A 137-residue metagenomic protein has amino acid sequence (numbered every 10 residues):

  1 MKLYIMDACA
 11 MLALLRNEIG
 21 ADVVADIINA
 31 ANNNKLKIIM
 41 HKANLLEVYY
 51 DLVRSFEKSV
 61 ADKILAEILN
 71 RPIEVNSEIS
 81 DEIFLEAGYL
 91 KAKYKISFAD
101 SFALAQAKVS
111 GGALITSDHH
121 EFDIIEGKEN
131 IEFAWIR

Functional and structural regions predicted by a protein language model:
M1-L3, V75-N76, L104, K108-R137: Acidic, PIN/NYN-like endoribonuclease modules and their adjacent C-terminal/linker elements
M1-M40, V53-A66: Short, well-structured N-terminal submotif of metal-dependent ribonuclease cores
M6, I39-M40, E78, F98 (+1 more regions): Short beta-strand scaffold positions
A10-M11, N44-L45, I83, A103 (+1 more regions): Alpha-helix capping/helix-boundary segments
L12, L46-Y49, G88: Amphipathic alpha-helical segments within well-ordered protein domains
N32-K35, P72, K95, G111: Residue-level detector of structured alpha->beta connecting loops
D51-L52, I73: Helix-loop "lid/cap" segments that line or gate small-molecule binding pockets
L69-A92: Acidic catalytic patch
